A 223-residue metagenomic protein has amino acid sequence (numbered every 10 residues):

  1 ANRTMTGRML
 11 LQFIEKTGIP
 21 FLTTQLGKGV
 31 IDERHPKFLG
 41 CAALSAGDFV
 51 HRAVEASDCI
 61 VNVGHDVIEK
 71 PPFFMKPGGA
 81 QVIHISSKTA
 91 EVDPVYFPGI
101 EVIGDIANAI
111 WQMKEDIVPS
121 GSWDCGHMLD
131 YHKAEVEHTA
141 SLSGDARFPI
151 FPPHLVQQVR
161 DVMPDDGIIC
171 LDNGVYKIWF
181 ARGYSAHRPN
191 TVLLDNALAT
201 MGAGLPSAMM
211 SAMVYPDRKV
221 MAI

Functional and structural regions predicted by a protein language model:
A1-R3, G27, H65-I68, G174-Y176: Short glycine-rich anion-binding loops that position phosphate/pyrophosphate groups of nucleotides and phosphorylated
N2-E15: Glycine-rich phosphate/diphosphate-binding loop of Rossmann-like nucleotide-binding domains
G7, L44, H51, A56 (+5 more regions): Thiamine diphosphate
L11, H132-D217: Active-site diphosphate/adenylate-binding microenvironment
E15-I19, R34-H35, F49, E55-C59 (+5 more regions): Short coil/turn connectors at secondary-structure junctions
L22-T24, N62-V63, G104, I169-N173 (+2 more regions): General beta-strand structural signal in soluble alpha/beta enzymes
G27-L129: Glycine-rich, acidic loop regions that bind phosphate or pyrophosphate groups
